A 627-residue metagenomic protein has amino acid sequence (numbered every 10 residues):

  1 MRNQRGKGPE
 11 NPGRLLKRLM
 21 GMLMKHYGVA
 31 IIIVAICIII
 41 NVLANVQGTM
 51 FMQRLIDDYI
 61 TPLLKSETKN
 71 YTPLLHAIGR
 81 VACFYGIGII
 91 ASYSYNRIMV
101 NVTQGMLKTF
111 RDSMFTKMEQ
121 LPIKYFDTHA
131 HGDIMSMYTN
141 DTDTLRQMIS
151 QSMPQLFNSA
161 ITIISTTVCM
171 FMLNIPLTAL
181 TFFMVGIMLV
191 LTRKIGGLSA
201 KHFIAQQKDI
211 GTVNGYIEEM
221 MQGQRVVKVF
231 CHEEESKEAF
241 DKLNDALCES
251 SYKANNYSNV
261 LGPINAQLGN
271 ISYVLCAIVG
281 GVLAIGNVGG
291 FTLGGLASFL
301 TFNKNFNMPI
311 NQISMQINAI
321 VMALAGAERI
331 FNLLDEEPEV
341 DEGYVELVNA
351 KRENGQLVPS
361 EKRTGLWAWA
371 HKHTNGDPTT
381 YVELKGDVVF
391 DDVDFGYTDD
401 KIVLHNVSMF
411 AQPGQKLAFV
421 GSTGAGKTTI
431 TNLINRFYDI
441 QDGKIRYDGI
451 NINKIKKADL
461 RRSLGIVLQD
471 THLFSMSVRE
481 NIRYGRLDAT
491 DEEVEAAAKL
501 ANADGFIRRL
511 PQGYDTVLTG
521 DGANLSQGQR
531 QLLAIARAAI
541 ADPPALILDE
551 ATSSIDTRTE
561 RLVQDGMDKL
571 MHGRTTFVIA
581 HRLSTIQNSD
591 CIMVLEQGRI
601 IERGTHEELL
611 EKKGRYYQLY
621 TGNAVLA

Functional and structural regions predicted by a protein language model:
M1-N45, I60-V81, Y95-M99, T103 (+8 more regions): Membrane-integrated ABC transporters
R5-G13, A44-I60, C83-H131, M135 (+11 more regions): Juxtamembrane helix-loop junctions of ABC transporter transmembrane domains
H26, A30-L43, F84, I90 (+3 more regions): Transmembrane helices of ABC transporter permease
P62, C169-F183, K253, Y257-E328 (+2 more regions): Helix-loop-helix
E67-T68, A350-A627: ABC-type nucleotide-binding domain
M118, F240, F390-D392: Conserved catalytic Walker-motif region of ABC-type ATPase nucleotide-binding domains
I123, V226, E336-E339, V494 (+1 more regions): Hydrophobic patch in the ABC ATPase nucleotide-binding domain
I123-K124, T142-I149, M153, F157 (+6 more regions): An intracellular "coupling" helix at the cytosolic face of ABC transporter transmembrane type-1 domains
